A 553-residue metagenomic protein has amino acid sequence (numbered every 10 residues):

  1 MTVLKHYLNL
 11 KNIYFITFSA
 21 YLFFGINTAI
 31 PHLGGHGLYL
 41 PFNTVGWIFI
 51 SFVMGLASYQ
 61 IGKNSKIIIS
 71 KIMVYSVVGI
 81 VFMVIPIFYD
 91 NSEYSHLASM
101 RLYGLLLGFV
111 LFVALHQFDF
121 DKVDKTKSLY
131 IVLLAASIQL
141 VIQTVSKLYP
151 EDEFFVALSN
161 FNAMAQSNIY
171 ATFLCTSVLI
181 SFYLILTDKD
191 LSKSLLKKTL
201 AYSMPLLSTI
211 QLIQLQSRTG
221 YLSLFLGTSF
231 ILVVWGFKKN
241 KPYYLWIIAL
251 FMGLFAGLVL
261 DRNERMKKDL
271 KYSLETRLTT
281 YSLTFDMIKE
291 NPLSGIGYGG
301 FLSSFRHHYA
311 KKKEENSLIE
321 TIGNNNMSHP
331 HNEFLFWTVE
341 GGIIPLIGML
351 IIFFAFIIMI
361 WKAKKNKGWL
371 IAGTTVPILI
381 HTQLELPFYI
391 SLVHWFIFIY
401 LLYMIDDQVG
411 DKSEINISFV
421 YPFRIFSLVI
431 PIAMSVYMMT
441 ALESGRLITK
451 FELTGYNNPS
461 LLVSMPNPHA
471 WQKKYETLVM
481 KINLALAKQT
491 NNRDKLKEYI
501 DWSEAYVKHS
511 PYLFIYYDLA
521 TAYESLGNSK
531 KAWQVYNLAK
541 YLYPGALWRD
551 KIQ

Functional and structural regions predicted by a protein language model:
M1-I85, S95-M100, L107-Y130, L184-K198 (+6 more regions): Transmembrane signal-anchor hairpin modules in multi-pass inner-membrane enzymes, especially those that act on
K11-I26, V45-S58, M83-Y89, M100-A114 (+5 more regions): Alpha-helical transmembrane segments of multi-pass inner-membrane proteins
S19-L22, L200, S328, N332 (+1 more regions): Loop-to-helix entry and N-terminal half of a specific, functionally important transmembrane alpha helix in multi-pass
H36-P41, D90-L102, A157-A171, M327-E340 (+1 more regions): Short aromatic-rich membrane-water interface segments that cap or initiate transmembrane helices in multi-pass membrane
M54, I180, K367-Y421: Transmembrane alpha-helices of multi-pass inner-membrane enzymes
F154, K271-L274, D286-K289, S294-E340: Interfacial juxtamembrane loops and adjacent helix segments that form the catalytic/substrate-binding surfaces
D188, S217-L245, W361-K362, W395-S427: Cytosolic-side transmembrane helix boundary signature
W235-T276, T280, F285-E290, I425 (+1 more regions): A membrane-periplasm/extracellular boundary helix in multi-pass inner-membrane enzymes that assemble envelope glycans
